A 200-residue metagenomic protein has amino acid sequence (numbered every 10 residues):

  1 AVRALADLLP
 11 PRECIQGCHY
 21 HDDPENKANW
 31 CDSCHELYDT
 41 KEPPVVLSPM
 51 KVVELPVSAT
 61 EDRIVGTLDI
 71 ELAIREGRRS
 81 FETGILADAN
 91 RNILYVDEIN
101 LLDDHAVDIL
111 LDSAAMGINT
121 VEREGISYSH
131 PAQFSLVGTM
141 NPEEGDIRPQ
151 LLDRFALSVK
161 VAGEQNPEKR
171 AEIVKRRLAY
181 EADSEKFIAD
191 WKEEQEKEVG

Functional and structural regions predicted by a protein language model:
A1-G163: Conserved ASCE/P-loop NTPase catalytic core
S129-A132, I147-G200: Phosphate-sensing "switch" segment of ASCE/P-loop ATPases
